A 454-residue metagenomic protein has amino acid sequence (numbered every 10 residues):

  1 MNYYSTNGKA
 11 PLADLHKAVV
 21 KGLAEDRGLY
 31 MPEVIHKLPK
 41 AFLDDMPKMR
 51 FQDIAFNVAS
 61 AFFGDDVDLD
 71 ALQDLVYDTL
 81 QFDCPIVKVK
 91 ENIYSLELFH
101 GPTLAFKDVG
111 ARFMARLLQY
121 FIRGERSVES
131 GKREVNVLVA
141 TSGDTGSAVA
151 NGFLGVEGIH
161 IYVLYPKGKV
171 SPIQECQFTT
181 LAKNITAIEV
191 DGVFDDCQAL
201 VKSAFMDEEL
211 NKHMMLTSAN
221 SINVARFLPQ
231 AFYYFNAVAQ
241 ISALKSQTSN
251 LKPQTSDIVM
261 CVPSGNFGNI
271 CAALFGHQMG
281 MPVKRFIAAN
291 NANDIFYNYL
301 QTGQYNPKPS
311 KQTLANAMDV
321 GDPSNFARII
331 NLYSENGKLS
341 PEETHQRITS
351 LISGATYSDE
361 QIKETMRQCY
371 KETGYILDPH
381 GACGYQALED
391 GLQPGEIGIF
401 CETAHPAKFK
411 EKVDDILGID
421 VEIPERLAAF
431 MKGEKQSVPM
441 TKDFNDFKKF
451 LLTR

Functional and structural regions predicted by a protein language model:
M1-T248, K252-R454: PLP-dependent amino-acid enzyme catalytic core
